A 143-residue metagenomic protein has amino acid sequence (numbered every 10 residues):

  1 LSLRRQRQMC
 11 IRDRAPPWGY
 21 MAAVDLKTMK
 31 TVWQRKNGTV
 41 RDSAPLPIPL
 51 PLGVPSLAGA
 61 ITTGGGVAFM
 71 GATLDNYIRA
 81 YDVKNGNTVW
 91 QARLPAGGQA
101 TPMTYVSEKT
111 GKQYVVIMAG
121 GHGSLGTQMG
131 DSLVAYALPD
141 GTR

Functional and structural regions predicted by a protein language model:
L1-I11: Single conserved hydrophobic/aromatic residue that forms the stacking wall/gate of nucleotide- or nucleobase-binding
Q8, A15-W18, K36-T62, R93-T104: Extracytoplasmic beta-rich repeat domains
K27, V83-N85, P139: Short loop/turn segments that connect beta-strands within beta-propeller blades
V32, V67-M70, Y114-V116: Conserved beta-propeller blade signature
V32-W33, N87-W90: A structural motif specific to WD40 beta-propellers
G65, T73, M118-H122: Short loop/turn segments immediately following the C-termini of beta-strands
M103-R143: Blade-level signature of beta-propeller repeat domains, shared across WD40, Kelch, NHL, RCC1 and BNR/Asp-box propellers
